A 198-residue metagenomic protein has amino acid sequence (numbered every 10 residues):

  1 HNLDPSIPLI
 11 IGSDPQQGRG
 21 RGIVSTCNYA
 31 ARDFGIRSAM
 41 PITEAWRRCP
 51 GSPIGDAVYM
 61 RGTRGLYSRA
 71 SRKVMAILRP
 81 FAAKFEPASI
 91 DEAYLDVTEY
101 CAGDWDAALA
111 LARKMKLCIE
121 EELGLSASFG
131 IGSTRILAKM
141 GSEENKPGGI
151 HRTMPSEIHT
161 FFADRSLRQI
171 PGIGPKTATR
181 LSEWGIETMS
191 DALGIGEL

Functional and structural regions predicted by a protein language model:
H1-I90, Y94: Residues that scaffold, gate, or flank divalent-cation-dependent active/transport sites
G65-S68, R72, P87, W105-R113 (+5 more regions): Short, amphipathic alpha-helical segments
K73, I77-F81, K114-L123, R180 (+1 more regions): Generic non-transmembrane alpha-helical segments
D91, C101, S126: Active-site pocket-lining segments that scaffold enzyme catalytic pockets across diverse folds
D91, F129, A163-G185, S190-L198: Helix-hairpin-helix
E92-E99, T160-A163: Acidic/polar active-site rim loop that often engages polyanionic ligands
L95-K116, S182-G185, E197: Catalytic palm subdomain of template-directed nucleic-acid polymerases, centered on the conserved carboxylate motif
A107-R168: Long, highly charged, low-complexity intrinsically disordered interaction regions that mediate electrostatic DNA/RNA
